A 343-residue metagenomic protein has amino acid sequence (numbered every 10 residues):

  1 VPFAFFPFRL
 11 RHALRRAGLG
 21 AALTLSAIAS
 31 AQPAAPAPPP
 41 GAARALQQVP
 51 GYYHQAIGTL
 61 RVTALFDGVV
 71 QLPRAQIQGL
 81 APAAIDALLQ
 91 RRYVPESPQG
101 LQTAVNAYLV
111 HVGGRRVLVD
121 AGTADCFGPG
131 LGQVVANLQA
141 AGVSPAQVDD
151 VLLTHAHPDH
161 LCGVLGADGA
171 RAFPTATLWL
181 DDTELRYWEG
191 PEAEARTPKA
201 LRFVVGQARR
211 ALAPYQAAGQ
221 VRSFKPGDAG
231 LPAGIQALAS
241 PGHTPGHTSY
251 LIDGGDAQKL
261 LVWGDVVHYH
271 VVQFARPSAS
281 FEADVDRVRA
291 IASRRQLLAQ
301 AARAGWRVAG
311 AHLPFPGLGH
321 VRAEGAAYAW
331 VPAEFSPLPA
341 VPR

Functional and structural regions predicted by a protein language model:
V1-H12: N-terminal secretory signal peptides that target proteins for export/translocation
R16-A27: Bacterial N-terminal signal peptides
A29-P36: Boundary at the C-terminal end of the N-terminal hydrophobic targeting segment
Q48-A141, S249-V267: Conserved beta-strand hairpin/beta-sheet module of binuclear metal-dependent hydrolase folds, prominently
D67-G68, A121-A124, A156, T183-E184 (+3 more regions): Active-site metal-binding loops of divalent metal-dependent hydrolases
N106-A107, G113, P129-W179: Active-site metal-binding motif and surrounding structural segment of the metallo-beta-lactamase
G132, Q139-V143, Q147, P174-T175 (+3 more regions): Metallo-beta-lactamase
L251-R343: Cap/insert and terminal regions of metallo-dependent hydrolase folds
